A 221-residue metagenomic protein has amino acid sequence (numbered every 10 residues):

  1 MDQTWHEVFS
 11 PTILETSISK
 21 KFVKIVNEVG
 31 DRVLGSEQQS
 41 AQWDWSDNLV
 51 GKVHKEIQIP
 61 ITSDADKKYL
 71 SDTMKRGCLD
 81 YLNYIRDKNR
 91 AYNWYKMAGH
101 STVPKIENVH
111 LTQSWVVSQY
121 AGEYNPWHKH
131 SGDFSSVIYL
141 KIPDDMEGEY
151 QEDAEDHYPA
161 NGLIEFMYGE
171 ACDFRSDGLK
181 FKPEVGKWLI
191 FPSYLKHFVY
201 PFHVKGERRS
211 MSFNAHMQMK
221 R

Functional and structural regions predicted by a protein language model:
M1-P104, G122-N125: Non-heme Fe(II)/2-oxoglutarate
I61-D72, E155-H157, H203-R208: Short, surface-exposed loop and linker segments with low hydrophobicity and enrichment for Pro/Ser/Thr
S71, L79-Y95, G99, F134 (+4 more regions): Acidic, Ser/Thr- and Gly-enriched intrinsically disordered low-complexity segments
N108-I190, Y200, G206-E207, M217: Catalytic core of non-heme Fe(II) oxygenases with the double-stranded beta-helix
H197: Glycine-rich nucleotide phosphate-binding loop and flanking beta-alpha elements of Rossmann-like dinucleotide-binding
N214-R221: Double-stranded beta-helix
